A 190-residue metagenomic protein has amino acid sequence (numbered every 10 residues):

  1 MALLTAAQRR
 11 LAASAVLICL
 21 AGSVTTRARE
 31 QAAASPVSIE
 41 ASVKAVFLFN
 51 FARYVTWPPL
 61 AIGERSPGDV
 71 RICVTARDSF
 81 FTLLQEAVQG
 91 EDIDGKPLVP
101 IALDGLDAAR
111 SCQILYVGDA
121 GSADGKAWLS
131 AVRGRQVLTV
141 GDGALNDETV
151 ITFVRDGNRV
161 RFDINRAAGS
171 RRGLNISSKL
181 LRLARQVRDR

Functional and structural regions predicted by a protein language model:
A2-R190: Short hydrophobic alpha-helices and adjacent helix-cap/hinge residues
